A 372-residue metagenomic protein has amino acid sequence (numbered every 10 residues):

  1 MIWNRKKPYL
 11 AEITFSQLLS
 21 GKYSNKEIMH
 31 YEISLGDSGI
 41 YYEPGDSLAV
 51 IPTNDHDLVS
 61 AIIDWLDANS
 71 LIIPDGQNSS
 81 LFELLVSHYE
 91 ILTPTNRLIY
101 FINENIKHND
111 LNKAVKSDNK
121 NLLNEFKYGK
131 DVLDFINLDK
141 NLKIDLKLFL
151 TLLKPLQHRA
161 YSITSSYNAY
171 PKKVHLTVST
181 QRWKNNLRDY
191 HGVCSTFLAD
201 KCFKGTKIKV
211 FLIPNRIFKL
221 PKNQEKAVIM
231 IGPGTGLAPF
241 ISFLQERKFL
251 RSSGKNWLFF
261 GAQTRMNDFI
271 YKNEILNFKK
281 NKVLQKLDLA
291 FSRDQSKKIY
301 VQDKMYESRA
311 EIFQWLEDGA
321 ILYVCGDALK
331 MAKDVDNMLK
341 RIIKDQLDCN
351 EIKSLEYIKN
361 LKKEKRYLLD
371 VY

Functional and structural regions predicted by a protein language model:
M1-Y372: FNR-like FAD-binding dehydrogenase module
